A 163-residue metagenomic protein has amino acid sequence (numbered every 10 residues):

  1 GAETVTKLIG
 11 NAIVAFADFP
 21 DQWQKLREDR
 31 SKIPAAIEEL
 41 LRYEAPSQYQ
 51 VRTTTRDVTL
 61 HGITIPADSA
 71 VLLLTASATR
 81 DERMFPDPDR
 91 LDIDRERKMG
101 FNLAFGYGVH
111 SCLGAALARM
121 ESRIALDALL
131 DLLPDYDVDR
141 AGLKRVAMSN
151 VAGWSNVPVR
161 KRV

Functional and structural regions predicted by a protein language model:
A2-V163: Cytochrome P450
